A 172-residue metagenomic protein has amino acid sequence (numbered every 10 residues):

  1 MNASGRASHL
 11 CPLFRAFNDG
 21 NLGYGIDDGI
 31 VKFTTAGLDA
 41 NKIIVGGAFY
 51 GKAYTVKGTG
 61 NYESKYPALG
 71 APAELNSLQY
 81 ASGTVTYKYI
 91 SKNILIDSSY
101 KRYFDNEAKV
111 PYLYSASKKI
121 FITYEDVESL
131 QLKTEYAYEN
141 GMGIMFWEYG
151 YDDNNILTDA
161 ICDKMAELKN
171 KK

Functional and structural regions predicted by a protein language model:
M1-V85: Substrate-binding surface in catalytic domains of secreted glycosidases
A16-N21, K118-E125, M145-E148: Active-site rim elements
D27-V31, E128-E135, E139, D159 (+1 more regions): Solvent-exposed, polar/charged alpha-helical surfaces in well-ordered, non-transmembrane soluble domains, broadly
V45, A137, I144: Conserved, mostly hydrophobic/aromatic
G47, E148-Y149: Active-site proximal loops enriched in glycine and acidic residues that flank catalytic Cys/His/Asp and coordinate
N76-G141: Hydrophobic, secondary-structure "cap" segments at the distal end of domains
Y103, Y136, Y149-K172: Aromatic-rich peripheral "rim/lid" segments of glycoside hydrolase catalytic domains that contact and position glycan
